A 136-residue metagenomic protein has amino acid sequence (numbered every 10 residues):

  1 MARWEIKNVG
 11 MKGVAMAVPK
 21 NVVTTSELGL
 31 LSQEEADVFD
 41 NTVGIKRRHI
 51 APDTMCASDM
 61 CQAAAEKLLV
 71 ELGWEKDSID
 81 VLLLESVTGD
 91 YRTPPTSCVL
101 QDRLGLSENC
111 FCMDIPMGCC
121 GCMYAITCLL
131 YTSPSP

Functional and structural regions predicted by a protein language model:
M1-D80, D102-L104: Conserved "HGTGT" condensation-loop signature of ketosynthase/thiolase-family condensing enzymes that catalyze
E27-L28, P95-S107, L130: A glycine- and small-aliphatic-rich helix-loop capping segment at beta-alpha/alpha-beta transitions that lines
A57, C61, T96, G121-C122: Catalytic-loop motifs flanking and including active-site residues across diverse enzymes
V81-V87: Short glycine-rich or small-residue beta-strand-to-loop segments that form or flank ligand, phosphate, metal/Fe-S
G89-Y91: Short, small-residue-enriched loops and turns at beta-alpha junctions that line or gate enzyme active sites
C112-C122: Active-site nucleophile and cofactor-binding loops and adjacent substrate-binding regions of central metabolic enzymes
C120-L130: Conserved phosphate-binding catalytic cores of ATP/NTP-utilizing and phosphoryl-transfer enzymes
Y131-P136: Conserved small/polar residues in nucleotide/adenosyl-binding loops
